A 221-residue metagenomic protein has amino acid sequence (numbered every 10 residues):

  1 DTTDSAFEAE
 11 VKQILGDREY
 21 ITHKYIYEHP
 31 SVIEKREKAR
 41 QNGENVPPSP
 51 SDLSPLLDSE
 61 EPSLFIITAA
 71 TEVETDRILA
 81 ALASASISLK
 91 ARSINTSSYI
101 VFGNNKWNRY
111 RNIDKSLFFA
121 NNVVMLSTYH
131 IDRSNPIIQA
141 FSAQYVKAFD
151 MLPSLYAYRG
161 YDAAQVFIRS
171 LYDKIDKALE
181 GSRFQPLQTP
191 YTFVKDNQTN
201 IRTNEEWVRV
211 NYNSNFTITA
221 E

Functional and structural regions predicted by a protein language model:
D1, H23-I26, E44, D58-I78 (+3 more regions): Periplasmic-binding protein-like
D1-Y27: An alpha-beta-alpha
T2-A6, H29-S31, T71-E74, K106-Y110 (+2 more regions): Solvent-exposed loop/turn segments at secondary-structure junctions within structured extracellular/periplasmic domains
A6-E10, P48, D52, R77 (+4 more regions): Extracytoplasmic/secreted proteins, especially bacterial periplasmic and envelope-associated proteins
K12, G16, A83, I87 (+3 more regions): Sec-exported extracytoplasmic/periplasmic mature domains
R18-D58: A short, well-structured beta->alpha microelement
R77-R159: Extracellular/periplasmic periplasmic-binding protein-like sensory domains
D150-A157, Y161, I168-E221: Segments of small-molecule ligand-sensing domains
